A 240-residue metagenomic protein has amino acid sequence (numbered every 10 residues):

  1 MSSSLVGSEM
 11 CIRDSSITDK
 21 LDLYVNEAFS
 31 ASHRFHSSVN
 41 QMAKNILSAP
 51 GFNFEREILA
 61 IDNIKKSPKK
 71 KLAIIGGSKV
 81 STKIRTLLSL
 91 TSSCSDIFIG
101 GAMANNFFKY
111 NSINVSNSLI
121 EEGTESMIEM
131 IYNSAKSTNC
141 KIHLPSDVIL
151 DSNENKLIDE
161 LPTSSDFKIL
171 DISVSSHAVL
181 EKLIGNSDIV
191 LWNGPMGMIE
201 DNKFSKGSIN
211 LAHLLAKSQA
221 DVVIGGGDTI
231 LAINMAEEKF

Functional and structural regions predicted by a protein language model:
M1-G7, C11-I12: Single conserved hydrophobic/aromatic residue that forms the stacking wall/gate of nucleotide- or nucleobase-binding
D14, L23-S92: Anion-binding alpha/beta catalytic cores of soluble intermediary-metabolism enzymes, centered on
L21, C94, S187: An anion/phosphate-binding loop that grips the pyrophosphate of nucleotide cofactors and donors
Y24-N26, A73-G76, F98-G100, P145 (+1 more regions): Short beta-strand segments
M42-A60, S93-G100, V115-Y132, S176 (+1 more regions): Gly/Ser/Thr-rich active-site loops/lids in small-molecule metabolic enzymes that frequently grip phosphoryl groups
K69, S118-L119, T138-N202: Active-site rim loops that border cofactor/substrate pockets in soluble metabolic enzymes
S78, K83-P145, S152: Acidic, glycine-rich loop-and-beta core segments that form the ion-binding/anion-interacting portion of active sites
A178-F240: Catalytic cores of soluble, metal-dependent hydrolases
